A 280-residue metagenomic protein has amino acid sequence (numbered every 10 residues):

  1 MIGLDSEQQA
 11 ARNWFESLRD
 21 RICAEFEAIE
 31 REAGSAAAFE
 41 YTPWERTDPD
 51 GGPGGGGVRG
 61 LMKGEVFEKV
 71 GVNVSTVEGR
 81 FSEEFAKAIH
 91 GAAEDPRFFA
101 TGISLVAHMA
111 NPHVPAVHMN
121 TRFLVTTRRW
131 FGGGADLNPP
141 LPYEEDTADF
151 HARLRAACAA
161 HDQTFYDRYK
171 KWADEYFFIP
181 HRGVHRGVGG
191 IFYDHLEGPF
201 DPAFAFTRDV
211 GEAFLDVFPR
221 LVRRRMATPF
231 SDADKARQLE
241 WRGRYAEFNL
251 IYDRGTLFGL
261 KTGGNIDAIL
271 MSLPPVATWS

Functional and structural regions predicted by a protein language model:
G3-H90, L196-I251: Gly/Pro-rich turn-and-neighbor structural signature
E7, M109-N111, V125-T127, L137-Y143 (+2 more regions): A generic structural motif
G56-G133: Internal mixed beta-strand/loop scaffold within catalytic domains of large alpha/beta enzymes
E83-F85, V114-A116, Y143-D146, F258-L260: Short helix/loop capping segments that flank catalytic or ligand/cofactor-binding pockets
F99-G102, R129-N138, V184-D201, Y245-E247: Glycine-rich, often proline-containing surface loops adjacent to acidic residues and nearby aromatics that form
T127-K171: Compact, glycine/acidic-enriched structural inserts
A157-F206, R220-R223: Long, charged, mostly alpha-helical binding arms that flank functional sites
T256-S280: Long, contiguous binding/interaction regions
